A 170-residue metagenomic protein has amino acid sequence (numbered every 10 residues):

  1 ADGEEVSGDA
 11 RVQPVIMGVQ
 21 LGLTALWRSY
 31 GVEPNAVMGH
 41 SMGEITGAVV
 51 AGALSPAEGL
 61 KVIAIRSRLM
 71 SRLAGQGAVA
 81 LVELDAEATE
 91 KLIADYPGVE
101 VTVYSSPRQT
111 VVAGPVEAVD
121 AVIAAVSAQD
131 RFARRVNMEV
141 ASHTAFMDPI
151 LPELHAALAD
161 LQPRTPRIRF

Functional and structural regions predicted by a protein language model:
A1-F170: Acyltransferase
